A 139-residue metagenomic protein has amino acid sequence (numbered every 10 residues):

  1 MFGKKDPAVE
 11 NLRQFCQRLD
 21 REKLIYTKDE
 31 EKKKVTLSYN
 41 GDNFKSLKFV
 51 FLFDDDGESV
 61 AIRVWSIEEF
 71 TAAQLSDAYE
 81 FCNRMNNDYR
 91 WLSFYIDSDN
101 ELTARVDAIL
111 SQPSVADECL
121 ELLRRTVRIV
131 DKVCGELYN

Functional and structural regions predicted by a protein language model:
M1-S46: Charge-rich, low-complexity N-terminal segments
P7, N11, F70-A78, E118 (+1 more regions): Short amphipathic alpha-helical segments
R21, E80-N87, R124, R128-G135: Short, intrinsically disordered, mixed-charge
I25-T27, V50-L52, S93-Y95: Short, surface-exposed charged micro-motifs
K33-V35, E58-V60, E101-L102: Hydrophobic residues embedded in beta-strands of well-ordered beta-sheets
Y39-T71: Long, continuous compositionally biased terminal/linker segments
A61-E101: Short, internal acidic amphipathic alpha-helical interface segments that mediate docking to partner proteins
W91-R124, D131, G135-N139: Well-ordered alpha/beta subsegment
